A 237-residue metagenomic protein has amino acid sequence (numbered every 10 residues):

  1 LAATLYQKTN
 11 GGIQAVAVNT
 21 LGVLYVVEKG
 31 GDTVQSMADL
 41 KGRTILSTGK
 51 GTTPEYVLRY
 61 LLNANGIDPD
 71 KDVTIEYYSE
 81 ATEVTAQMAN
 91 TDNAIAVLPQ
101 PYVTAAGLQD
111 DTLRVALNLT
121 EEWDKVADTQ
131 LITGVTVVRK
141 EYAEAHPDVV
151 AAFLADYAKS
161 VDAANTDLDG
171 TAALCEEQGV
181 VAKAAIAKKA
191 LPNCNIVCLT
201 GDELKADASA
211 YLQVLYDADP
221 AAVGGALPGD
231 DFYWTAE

Functional and structural regions predicted by a protein language model:
L1, T82-L174: Pocket-lining segment of extracytoplasmic ligand-binding domains
L1-D70, E76, V97-Q100, R114-N118: Short, glycine-/small- and polar/acidic-enriched structural segments that line small-molecule recognition paths
Y6-T9, K41-T44, G49, L62-G66 (+6 more regions): Sec/Tat-exported extracytoplasmic proteins
G12, N63-S79, E83, N90-N93 (+1 more regions): A local structural motif
V18, D32, M37, L46-P54 (+6 more regions): Extracytoplasmic/periplasmic, Sec-exported soluble proteins
A143-A218: Secondary-structure end/capping motifs
S209-E237: Conserved C-terminal helix/tail region of periplasmic/extracytoplasmic solute-binding proteins
